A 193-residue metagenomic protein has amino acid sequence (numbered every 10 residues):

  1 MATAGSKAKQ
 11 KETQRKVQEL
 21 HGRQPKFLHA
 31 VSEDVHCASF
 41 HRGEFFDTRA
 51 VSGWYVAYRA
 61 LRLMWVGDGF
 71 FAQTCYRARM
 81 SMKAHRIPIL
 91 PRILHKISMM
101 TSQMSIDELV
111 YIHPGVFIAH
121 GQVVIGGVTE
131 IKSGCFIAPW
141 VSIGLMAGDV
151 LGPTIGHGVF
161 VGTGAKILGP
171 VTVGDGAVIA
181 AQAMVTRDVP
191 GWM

Functional and structural regions predicted by a protein language model:
M1-S102: Terminal amphipathic alpha-helical/low-complexity segments used for targeting or macromolecular assembly
S102, D107-E108, H113-P114, A119-H120 (+11 more regions): Left-handed beta-helix
